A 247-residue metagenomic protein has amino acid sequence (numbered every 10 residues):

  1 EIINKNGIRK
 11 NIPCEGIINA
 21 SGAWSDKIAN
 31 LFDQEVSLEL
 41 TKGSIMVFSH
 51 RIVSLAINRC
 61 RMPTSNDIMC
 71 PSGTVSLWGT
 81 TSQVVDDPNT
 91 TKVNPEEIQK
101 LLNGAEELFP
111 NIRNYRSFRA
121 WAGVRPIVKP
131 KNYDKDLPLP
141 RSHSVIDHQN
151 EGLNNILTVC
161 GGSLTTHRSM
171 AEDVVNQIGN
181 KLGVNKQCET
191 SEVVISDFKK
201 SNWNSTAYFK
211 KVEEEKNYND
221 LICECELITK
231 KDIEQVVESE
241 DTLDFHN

Functional and structural regions predicted by a protein language model:
E1-I3: Feature captures the FAD/FMN-dependent oxidoreductase FAD-binding
N6-G16: Core beta-strand elements of the Rossmann-like FAD/NAD(P) dinucleotide-binding domain in flavoenzyme oxidoreductases
G16, K27-L31, E35-S44, F48-L77 (+1 more regions): C-terminal catalytic lobe of FAD-dependent flavoproteins
S21-G22: Glycine-rich, N-terminal phosphate-binding loop of Rossmann-like dinucleotide-binding domains
